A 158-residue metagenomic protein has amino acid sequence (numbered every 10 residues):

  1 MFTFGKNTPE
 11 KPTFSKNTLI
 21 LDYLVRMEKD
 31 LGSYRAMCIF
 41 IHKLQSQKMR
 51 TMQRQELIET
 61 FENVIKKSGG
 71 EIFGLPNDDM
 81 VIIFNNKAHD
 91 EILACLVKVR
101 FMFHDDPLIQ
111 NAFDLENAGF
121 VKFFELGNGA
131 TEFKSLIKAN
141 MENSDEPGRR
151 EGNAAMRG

Functional and structural regions predicted by a protein language model:
M1-G158: Regulatory and interdomain segments flanking nucleotide-handling catalytic cores in signaling/defense enzymes
